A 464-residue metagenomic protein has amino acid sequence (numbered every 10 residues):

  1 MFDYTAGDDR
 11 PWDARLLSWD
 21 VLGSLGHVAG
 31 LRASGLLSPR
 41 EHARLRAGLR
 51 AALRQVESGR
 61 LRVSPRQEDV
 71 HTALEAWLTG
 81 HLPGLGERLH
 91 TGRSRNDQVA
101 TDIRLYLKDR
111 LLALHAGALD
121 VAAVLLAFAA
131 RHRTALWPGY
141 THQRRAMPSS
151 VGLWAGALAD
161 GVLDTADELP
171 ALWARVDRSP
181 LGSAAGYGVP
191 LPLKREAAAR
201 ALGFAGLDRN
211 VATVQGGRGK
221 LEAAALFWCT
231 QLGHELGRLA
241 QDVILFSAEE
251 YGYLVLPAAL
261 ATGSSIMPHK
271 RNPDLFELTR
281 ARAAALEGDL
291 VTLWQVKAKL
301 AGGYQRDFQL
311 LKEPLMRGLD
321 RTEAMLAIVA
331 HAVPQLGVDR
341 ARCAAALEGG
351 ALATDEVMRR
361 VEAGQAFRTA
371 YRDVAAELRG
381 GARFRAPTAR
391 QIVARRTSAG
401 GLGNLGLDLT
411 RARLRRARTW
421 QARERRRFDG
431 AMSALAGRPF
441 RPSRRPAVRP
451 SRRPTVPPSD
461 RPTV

Functional and structural regions predicted by a protein language model:
M1-G188, L193-A199, G206, T262-S264 (+3 more regions): A helix-coil-helix interface module used to build multimeric assemblies and to scaffold catalytic/cofactor sites
M1-G23, H81-L85, M267-R449, V464: Glycine-rich cofactor/substrate-binding loops
A29, A33, R54-L61, T79 (+16 more regions): Charged/polar positions within long, soluble alpha-helices
L45-L49, S247, A258-L260, L347 (+1 more regions): A general structural motif at alpha-helix termini
R104, K108-H115, L119, G152 (+9 more regions): Short amphipathic alpha-helical segments with heptad-repeat character
G203-V291: Acidic, glycine-rich loop-and-beta core segments that form the ion-binding/anion-interacting portion of active sites
